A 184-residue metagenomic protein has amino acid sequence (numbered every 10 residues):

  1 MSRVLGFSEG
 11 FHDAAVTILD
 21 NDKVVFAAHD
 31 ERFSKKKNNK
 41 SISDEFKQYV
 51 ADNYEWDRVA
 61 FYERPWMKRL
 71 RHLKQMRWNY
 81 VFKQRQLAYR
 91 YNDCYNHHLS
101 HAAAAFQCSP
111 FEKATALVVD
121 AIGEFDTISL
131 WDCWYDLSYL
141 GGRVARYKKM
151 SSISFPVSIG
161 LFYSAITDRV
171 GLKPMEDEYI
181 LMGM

Functional and structural regions predicted by a protein language model:
M1-M184: Short acidic/glycine-rich loops and adjacent helix/strand connectors that line catalytic pockets where negatively
